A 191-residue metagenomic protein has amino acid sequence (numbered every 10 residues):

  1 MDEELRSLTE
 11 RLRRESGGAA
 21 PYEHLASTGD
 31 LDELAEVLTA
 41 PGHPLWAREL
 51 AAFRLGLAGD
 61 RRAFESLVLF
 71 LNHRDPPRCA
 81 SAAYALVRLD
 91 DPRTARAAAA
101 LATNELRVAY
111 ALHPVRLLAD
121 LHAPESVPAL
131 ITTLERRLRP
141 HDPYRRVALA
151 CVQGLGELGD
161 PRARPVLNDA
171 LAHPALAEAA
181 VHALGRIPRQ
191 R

Functional and structural regions predicted by a protein language model:
D2-S7, A26-A40, D60-N72, D91-N104 (+3 more regions): Amphipathic alpha-helical scaffolding segments comprising HEAT/armadillo-like alpha-solenoid repeats
L5-S16: HEAT-repeat alpha-solenoid elements in large eukaryotic scaffold proteins
G18, R48, C79, A111 (+2 more regions): Residue-level detector of extended alpha-helical repeat arrays and alpha-solenoid scaffolds
A19-A20, L45-L57, A80-A85: Non-membrane alpha-helical segments in proteins
P21-H24, R54, A85-R88, L117 (+2 more regions): Core register positions within helices of long alpha-helical scaffolds
G42-P44, R74-D75, L106-R107, Y144 (+1 more regions): Short inter-helical turns and helix N-cap capping residues of alpha-solenoid HEAT/ARM repeat scaffolds
A109-A111, L138-Y144, A175-L184: Boundary/linker segments of alpha-helical solenoid repeat arrays
Y144-D169: Extended alpha-helical scaffolding segments
